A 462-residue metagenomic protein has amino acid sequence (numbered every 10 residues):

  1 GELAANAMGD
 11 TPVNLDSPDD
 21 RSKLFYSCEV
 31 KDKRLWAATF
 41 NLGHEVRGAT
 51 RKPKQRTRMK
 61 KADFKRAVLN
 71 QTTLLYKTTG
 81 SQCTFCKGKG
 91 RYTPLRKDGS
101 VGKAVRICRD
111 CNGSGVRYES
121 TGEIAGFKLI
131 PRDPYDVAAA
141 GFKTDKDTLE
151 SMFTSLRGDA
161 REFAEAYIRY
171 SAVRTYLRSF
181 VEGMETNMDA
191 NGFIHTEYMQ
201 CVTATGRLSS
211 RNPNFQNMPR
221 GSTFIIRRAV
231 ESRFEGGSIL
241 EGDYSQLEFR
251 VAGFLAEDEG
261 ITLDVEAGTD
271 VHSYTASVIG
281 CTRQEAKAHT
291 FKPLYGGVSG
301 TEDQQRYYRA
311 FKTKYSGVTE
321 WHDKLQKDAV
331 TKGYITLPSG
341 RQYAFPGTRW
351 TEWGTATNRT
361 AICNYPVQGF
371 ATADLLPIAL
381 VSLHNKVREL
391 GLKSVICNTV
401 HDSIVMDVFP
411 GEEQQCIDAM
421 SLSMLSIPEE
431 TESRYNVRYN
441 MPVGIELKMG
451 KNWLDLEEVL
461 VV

Functional and structural regions predicted by a protein language model:
G1-A7, G126-R132, G141-D147, I225-E235 (+6 more regions): Short acidic (Asp/Glu) and glycine-rich catalytic loops that position anionic groups and cofactors
G1-G221, G236-S238, Q246-E248, Q305 (+3 more regions): Conserved "right-hand" nucleotidyltransferase catalytic core of DNA-directed polymerases
K77-C108, S114-R117, K143, T154 (+8 more regions): Conserved catalytic core of nucleic-acid polymerases
K97-G99, M184-M188, G221, A229 (+4 more regions): Short, contiguous acidic/charged loop-to-helix segments that flank catalytic cores in large enzymes
Y167-S171, A252, A286-L294: Short alpha-helical scaffolding segments that buttress acidic/His motifs in well-ordered protein cores
H195-T282: Function-dense linear segments that define catalytic or interfacial modules in macromolecule-processing proteins
A252, V298-E302, I404-S423: Catalytic palm subdomain of template-directed nucleic-acid polymerases, centered on the conserved carboxylate motif
L422-R434: A common structural junction motif
